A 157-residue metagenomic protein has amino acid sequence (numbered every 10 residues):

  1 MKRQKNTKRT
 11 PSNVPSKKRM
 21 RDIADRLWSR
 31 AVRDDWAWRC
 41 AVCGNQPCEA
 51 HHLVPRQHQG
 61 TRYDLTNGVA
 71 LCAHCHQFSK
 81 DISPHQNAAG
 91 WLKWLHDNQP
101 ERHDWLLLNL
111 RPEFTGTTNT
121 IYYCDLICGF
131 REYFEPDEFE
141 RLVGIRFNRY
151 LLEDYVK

Functional and structural regions predicted by a protein language model:
M1-A37, G44-P47, R102-K157: A boundary/linker detector
R9, N13, A31, H52-L53 (+2 more regions): Generic alpha-helix detector with strongest preference for long hydrophobic helices that associate with membranes
R39-A70, S79-S83, G90-K93: Histidine-centered nuclease catalytic patch
F78-A89, P100-L108: Substrate-binding/catalytic groove segments of enzymes that remodel or degrade extracellular structural polymers
H96-D97: Domain-exit/linker segments immediately C-terminal to small folded modules
